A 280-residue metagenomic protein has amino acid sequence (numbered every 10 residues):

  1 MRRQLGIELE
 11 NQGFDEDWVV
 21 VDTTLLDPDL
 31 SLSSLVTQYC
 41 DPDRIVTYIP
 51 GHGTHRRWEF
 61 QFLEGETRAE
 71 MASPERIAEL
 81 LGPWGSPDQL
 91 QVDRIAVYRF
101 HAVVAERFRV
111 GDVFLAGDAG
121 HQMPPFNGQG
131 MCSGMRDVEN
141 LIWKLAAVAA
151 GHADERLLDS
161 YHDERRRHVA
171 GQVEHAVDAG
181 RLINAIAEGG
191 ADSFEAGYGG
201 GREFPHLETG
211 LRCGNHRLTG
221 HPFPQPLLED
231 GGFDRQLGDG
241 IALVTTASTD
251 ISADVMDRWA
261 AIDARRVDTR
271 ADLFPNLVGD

Functional and structural regions predicted by a protein language model:
M1-A191: Core Rossmann-like FAD-binding/catalytic domain of the broad FAD-dependent monooxygenase superfamily
E79, A147-D280: Helical substrate-recognition/capping region of FAD-dependent monooxygenase/halogenase enzymes
